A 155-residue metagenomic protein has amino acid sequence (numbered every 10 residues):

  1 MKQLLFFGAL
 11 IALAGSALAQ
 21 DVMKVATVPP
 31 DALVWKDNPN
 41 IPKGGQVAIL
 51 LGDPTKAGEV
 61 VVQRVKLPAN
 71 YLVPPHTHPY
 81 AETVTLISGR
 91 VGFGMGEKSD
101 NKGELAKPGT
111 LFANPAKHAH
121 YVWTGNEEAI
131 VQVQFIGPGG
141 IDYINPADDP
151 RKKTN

Functional and structural regions predicted by a protein language model:
M1-L4: Positively charged n-region of N-terminal signal peptides that target proteins for export
A14-S16: N-terminal signal peptide c-region/cleavage motif recognized by signal peptidases
L18-E59, E104, A147-N155: A short, N-terminal "cap"/entry segment at the start of jelly-roll beta-barrel domains of the cupin/DSBH fold
K24-T27, Y121-N155: Double-stranded beta-helix
L51, V61-H78, A106-K107, P115-K117: Conserved short histidine dyad/triad with adjacent acidic residue
T55, P68, V91, G96-K117: Short acidic-glycine-tyrosine-enriched beta hairpin
V65, P75-T77, A81-L86, F112 (+1 more regions): His/acidic/aromatic-lined binding-pocket segments of jelly-roll/cupin-type domains and related regulatory beta-sandwich
V73-P75, F93-G94, N114, A119-G125: Short beta-strand His + acidic residue motifs that chelate non-heme Fe in jelly-roll/DSBH and cupin folds
